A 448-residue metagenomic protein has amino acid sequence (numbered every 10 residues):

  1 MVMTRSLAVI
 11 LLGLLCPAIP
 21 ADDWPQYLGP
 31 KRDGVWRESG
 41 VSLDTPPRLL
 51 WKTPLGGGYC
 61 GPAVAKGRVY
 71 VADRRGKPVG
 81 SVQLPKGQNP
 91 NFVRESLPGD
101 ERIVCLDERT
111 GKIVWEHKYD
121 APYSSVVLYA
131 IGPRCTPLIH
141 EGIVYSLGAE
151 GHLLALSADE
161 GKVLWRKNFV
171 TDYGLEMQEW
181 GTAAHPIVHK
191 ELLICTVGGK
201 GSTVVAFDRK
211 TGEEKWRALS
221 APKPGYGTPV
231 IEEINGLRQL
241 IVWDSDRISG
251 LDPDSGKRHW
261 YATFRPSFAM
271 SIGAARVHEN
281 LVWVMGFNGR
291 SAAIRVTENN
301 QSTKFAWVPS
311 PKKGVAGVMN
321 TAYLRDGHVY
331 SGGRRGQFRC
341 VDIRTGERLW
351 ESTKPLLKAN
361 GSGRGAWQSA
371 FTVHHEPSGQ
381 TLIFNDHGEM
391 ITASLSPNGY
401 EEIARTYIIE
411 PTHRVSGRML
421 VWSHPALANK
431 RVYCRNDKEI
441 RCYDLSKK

Functional and structural regions predicted by a protein language model:
M1-T4: N-terminal secretory signal peptides that target proteins for export/translocation
S6-A18: Bacterial N-terminal signal peptides
I19-K448: Noncatalytic, solvent-exposed loop/strand surfaces of beta-propeller-type extracellular/periplasmic domains
